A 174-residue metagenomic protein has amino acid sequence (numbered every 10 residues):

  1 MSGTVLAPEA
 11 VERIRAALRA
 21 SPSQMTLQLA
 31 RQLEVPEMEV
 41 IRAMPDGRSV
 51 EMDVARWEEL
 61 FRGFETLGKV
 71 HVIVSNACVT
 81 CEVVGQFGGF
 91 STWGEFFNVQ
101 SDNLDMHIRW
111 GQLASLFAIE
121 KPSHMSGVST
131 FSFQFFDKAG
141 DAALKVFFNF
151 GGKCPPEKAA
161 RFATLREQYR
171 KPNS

Functional and structural regions predicted by a protein language model:
M1-S174: Eukaryotic intrinsically disordered, low-complexity regulatory linkers and tails enriched in Ser/Thr/Pro
